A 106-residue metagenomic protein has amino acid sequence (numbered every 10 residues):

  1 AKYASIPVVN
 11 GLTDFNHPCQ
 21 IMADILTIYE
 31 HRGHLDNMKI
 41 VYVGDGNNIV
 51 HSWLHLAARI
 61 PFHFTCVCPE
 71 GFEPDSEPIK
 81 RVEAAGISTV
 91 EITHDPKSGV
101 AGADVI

Functional and structural regions predicted by a protein language model:
A1-Y29: Phosphate/diphosphate ligand-binding glycine-rich loop within oxidoreductases
V8, V105-I106: Hydrophobic aliphatic residue packing
H31-V105: Glycine-rich phosphate/diphosphate-binding loop of Rossmann-like nucleotide-binding domains
